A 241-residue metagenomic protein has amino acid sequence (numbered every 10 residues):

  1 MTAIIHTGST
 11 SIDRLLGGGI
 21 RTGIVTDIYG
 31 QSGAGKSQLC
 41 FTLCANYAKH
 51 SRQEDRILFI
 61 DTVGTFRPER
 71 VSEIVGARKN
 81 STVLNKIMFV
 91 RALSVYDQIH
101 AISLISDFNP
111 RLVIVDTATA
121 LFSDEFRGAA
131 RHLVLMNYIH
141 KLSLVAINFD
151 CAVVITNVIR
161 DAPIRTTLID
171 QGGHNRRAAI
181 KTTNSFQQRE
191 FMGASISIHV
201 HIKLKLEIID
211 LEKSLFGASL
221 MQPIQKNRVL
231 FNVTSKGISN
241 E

Functional and structural regions predicted by a protein language model:
M1-K79: The Walker A/P-loop phosphate-binding site
I5-S9, D13, T22, A92-I99 (+3 more regions): Amphipathic alpha-helical transducer elements in NTP-driven molecular machines
I12, I28, V71, I87 (+3 more regions): Conserved RecA-like P-loop NTPase ATPase core
I20-G23, C40, C44, I99-L104 (+5 more regions): A hydrophobic alpha-helical transmembrane-helix feature that marks the membrane cores and membrane-interface segments
T26-I28, L58-I60, M88-V90, V154 (+1 more regions): Hydrophobic/aromatic beta-strand patches that form the interior of the parallel beta-sheet core in alpha/beta enzyme
L43, H50, N137-N148: Catalytic-core regions built around general acid/base machinery
Q53-A129: Conserved inter-motif catalytic segment of the P-loop NTP-binding fold
L144-E241: Phosphate-binding/switch region of NTP-binding enzymes
